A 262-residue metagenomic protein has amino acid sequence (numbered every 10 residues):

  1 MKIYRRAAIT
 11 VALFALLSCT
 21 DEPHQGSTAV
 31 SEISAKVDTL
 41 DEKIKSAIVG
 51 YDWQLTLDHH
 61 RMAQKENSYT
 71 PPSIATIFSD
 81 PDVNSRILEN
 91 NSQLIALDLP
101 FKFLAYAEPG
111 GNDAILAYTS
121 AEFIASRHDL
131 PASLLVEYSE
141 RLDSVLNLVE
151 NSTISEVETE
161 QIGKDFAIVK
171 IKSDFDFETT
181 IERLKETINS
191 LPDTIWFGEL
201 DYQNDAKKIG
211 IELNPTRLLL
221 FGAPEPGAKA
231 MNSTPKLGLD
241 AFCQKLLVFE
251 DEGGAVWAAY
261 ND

Functional and structural regions predicted by a protein language model:
I3-T10: Sec-dependent signal peptide recognition, specifically the positively charged N-region followed immediately by
A15-S18: C-terminal motif of bacterial Sec signal peptides marking the signal peptidase cleavage site
T20-E22: Bacterial signal peptide processing site
T28-S34, I124-L135, V169-F175: Second-shell loop/turn segments in exported
E32-L55, D174-G198: Amphipathic alpha-helical segments
R61-L99, F197-G198, Y202-Q244: Compact, glycine-rich, soluble single-domain proteins
G110-S144, L247-D262: A short, solvent-exposed beta-edge/loop patch
L135-E178: Surface-exposed beta-loop interaction hotspot
